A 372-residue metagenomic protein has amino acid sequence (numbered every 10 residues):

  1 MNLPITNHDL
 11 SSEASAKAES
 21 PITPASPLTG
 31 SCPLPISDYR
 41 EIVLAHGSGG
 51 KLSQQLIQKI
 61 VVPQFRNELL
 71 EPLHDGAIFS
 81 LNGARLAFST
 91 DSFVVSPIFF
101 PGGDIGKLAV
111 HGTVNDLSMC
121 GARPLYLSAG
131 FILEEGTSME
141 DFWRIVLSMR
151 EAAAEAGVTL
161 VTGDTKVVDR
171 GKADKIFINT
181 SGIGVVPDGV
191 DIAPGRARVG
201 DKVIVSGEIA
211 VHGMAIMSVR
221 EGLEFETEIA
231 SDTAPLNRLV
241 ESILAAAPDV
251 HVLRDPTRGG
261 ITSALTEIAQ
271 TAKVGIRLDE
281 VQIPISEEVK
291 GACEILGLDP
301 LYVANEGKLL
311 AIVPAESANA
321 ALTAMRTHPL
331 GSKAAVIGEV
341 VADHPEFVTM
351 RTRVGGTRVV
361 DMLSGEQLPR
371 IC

Functional and structural regions predicted by a protein language model:
N2-E13, A18-C372: Helix-biased detector of long, well-ordered alpha-helical tracts
